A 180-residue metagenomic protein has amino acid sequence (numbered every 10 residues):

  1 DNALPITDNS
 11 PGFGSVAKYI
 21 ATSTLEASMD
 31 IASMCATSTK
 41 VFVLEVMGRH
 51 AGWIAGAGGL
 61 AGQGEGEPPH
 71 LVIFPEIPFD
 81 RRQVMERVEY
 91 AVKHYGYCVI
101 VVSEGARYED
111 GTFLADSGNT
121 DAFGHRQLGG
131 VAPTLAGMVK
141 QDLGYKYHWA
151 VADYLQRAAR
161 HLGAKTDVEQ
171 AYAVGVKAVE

Functional and structural regions predicted by a protein language model:
D1-A3, I77-F79, D153-R157: Acidic, glycine-rich active-site loops and adjacent beta-strand->loop/helix elements that engage anionic groups
N2-N9, G111, A159: Glycine-rich, charge-decorated loop segments at or immediately adjacent to ligand/cofactor-binding or catalytic sites
I6, D121, R160-A164: A short, mixed-charge helix-start or loop-turn motif at secondary-structure junctions
N9, F13, A164-D167: Alpha-helix N-cap/helix-initiation motif
S10-H148: Accessory alpha-helical/coil subdomains and C-terminal extensions that flank or cap enzyme catalytic cores
D142-E180: C-terminal active-site/capping subdomain that shapes the small-molecule cofactor and substrate pocket of enzyme
